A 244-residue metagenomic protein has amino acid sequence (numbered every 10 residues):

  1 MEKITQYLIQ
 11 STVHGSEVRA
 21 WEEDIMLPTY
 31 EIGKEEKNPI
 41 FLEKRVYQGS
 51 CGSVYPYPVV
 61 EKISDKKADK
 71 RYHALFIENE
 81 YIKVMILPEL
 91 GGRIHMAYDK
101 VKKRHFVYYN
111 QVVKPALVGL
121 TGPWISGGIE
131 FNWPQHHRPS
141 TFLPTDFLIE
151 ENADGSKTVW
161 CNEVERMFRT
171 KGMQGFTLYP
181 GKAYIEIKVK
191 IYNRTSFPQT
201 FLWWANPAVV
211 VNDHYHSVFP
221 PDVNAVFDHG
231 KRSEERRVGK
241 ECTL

Functional and structural regions predicted by a protein language model:
T5-V54, A74-E78, I82-P144: Acidic-aromatic substrate-binding/catalytic surfaces of carbohydrate-active enzymes
I40-D69, A74-E78, S126-Y184: Extended, loop-rich substrate-binding clefts of extracytoplasmic carbohydrate-active enzymes
S64-K66, E78, V84-K102, N162-N212: Acidic, contiguous internal or C-terminal segments within carbohydrate-active enzymes that form a structured patch used
H105-V107, V209-V218: Short aromatic-acidic-glycine turn motif
E235-C242: Conserved small/polar residues in nucleotide/adenosyl-binding loops
